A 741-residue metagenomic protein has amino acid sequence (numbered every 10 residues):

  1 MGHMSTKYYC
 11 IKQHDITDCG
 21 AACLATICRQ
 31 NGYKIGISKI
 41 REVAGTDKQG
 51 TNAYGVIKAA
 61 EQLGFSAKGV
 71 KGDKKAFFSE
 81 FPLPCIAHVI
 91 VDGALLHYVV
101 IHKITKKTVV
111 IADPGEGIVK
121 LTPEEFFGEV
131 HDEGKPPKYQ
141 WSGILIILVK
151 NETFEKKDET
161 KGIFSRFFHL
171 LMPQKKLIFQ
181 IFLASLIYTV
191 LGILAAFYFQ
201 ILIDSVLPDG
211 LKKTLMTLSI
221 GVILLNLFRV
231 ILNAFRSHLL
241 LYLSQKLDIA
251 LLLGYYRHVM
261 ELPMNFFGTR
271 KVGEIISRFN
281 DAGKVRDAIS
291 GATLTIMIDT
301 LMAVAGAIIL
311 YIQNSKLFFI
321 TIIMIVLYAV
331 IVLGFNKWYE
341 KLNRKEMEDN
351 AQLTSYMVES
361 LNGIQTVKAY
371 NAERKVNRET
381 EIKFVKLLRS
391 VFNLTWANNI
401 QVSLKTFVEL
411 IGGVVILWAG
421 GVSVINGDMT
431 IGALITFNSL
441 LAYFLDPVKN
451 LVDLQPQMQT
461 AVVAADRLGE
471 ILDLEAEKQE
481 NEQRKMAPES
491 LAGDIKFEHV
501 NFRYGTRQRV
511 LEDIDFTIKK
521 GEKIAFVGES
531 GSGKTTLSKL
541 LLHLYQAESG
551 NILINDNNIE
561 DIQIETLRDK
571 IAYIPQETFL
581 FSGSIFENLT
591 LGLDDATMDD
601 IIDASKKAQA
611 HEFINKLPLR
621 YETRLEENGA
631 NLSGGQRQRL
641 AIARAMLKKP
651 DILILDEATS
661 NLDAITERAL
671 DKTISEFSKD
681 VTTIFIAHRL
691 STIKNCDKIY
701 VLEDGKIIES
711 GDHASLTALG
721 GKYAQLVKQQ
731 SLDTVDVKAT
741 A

Functional and structural regions predicted by a protein language model:
M1-K74, E80-F81, L95, T105: Cysteine-nucleophile protease catalytic domains, especially the papain-like/related folds used in DUB/UBL proteases
G2, A44-T51, F78-Q180, A184: Noncatalytic regulatory segments and standalone regulatory/sensor domains
F179-L232, L239, Y311-F318, G427-I431: Transmembrane helix-loop-helix hairpins at lipid-water interfaces of multipass membrane proteins, especially the type-1
F199-Q200, L240, Y255-A305, N362 (+4 more regions): Juxtamembrane loop-to-helix connectors within ABC transporter transmembrane domains
L218-R229, N233, T295-K345, I416-M429 (+2 more regions): Transmembrane helices of ABC transporter permease
V259, T380, L468, F497-H499: Conserved catalytic Walker-motif region of ABC-type ATPase nucleotide-binding domains
D349, L353, K368-A372, W396 (+1 more regions): Cytosolic ends of transmembrane helices, especially the final helix of ABC transmembrane type-1 domains
P488-A741: ABC-type nucleotide-binding domain
